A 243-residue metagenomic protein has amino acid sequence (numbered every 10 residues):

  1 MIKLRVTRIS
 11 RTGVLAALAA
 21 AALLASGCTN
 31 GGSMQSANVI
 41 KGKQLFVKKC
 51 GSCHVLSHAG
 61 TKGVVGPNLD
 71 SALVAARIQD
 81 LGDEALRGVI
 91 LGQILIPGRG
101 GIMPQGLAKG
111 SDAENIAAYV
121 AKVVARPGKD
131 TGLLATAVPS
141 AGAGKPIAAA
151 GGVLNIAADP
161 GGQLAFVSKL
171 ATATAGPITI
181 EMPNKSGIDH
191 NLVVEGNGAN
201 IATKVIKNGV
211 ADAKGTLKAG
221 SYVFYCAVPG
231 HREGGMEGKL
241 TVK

Functional and structural regions predicted by a protein language model:
M1-S26: Sec-dependent bacterial lipoprotein signal peptides
S26, T131-A150, N155, I206-K243: Extracellular/periplasmic metallocenter environments
C28-L45: Electrostatic cytochrome c docking/interface patches
G31-G32, C53-G60, V74, A121: Detector for the c-type heme attachment site
G42-S57, I116, V120: The canonical Cys-X-X-Cys-His
Q44, G63-A125, E181: Extracytoplasmic electron-transfer domains, predominantly the class I c-type cytochrome c fold
P146-A175: N-terminal edge beta-strand
K169-I188, D212-K218, V223: Beta-strand cores of secreted/periplasmic/IMS beta-sandwich domains, seen most often in copper-related folds
